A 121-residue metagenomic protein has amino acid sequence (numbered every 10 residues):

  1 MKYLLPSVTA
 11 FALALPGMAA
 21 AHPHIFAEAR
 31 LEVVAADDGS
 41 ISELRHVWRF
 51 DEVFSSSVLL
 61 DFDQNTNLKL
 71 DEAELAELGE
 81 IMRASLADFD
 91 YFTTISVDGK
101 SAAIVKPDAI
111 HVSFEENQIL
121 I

Functional and structural regions predicted by a protein language model:
K2-A10, A14: Sec-dependent signal peptide recognition, specifically the positively charged N-region followed immediately by
P16-M18: N-terminal signal peptide c-region/cleavage motif recognized by signal peptidases
A20-A27: Cleaved targeting-peptide boundary
H22, V33-S42, H111-E116: Short, solvent-exposed beta-strand/turn "edge" segments of beta-rich domains on protein surfaces
A27, E32-A36, F62: Anionic, Ser/Thr-rich low-complexity intrinsically disordered regions
L31, G39-F50, S56, I119-I121: Short, well-ordered beta-strand segments enriched in hydrophobic/aromatic residues
V53-I121: Structured domain cores in non-transmembrane regions
